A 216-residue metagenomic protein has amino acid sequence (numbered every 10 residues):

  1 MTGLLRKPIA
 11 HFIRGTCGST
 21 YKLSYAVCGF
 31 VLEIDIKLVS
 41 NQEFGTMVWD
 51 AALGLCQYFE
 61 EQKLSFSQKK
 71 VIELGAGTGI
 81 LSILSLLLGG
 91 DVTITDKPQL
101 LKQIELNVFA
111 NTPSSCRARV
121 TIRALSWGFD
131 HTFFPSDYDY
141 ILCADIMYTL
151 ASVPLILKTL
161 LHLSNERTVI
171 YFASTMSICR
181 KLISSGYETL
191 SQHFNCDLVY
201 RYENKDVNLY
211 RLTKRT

Functional and structural regions predicted by a protein language model:
M1-T216: S-adenosylmethionine-dependent methyltransferases
